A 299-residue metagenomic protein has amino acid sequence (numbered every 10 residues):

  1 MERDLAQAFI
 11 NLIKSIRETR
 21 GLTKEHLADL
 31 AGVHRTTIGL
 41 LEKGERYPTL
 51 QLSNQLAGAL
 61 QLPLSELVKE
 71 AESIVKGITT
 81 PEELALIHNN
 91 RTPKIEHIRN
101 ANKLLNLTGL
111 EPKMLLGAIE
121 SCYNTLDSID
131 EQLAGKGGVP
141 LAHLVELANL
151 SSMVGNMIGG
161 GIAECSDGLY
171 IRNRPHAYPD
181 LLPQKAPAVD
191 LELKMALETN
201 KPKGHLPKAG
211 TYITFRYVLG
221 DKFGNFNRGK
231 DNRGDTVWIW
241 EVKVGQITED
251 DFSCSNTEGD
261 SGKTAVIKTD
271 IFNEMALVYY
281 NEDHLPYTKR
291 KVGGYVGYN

Functional and structural regions predicted by a protein language model:
M1-T19: A short, Lys/Arg-rich alpha-helix, primarily the initiator
K14, E25, N54: Residues within the helices of the helix-turn-helix
E18, D29, G58: Alpha-helical residues within the helix-turn-helix
G21-L40: Short alpha-helical DNA-recognition segment
Q51-E66: DNA major-groove recognition helix of helix-turn-helix/homeodomain DNA-binding modules
E66-E83: Short amphipathic recognition helices of helix-turn-helix/homeodomain-type DNA-binding modules
E82-P179, M195-N299: Nucleic-acid endonuclease domains
L181, P187-M195: Conserved catalytic cores of phosphodiester-cleaving nucleases, focusing on short active-site segments
